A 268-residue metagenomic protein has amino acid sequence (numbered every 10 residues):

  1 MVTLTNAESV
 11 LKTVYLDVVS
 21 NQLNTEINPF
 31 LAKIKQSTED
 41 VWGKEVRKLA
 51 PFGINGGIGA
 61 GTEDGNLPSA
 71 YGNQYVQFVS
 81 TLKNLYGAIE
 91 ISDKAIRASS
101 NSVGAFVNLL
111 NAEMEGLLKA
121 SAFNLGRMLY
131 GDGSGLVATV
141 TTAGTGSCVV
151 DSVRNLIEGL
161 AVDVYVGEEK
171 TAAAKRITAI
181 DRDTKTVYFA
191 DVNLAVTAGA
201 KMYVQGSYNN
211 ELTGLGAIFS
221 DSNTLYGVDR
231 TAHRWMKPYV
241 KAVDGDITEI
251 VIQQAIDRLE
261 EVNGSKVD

Functional and structural regions predicted by a protein language model:
M1-I54, Y71, Q77-D268: Core alpha/beta structural scaffold of self-assembling particle/tube/pore-forming proteins
F52-L67: Long, contiguous juxta-domain segments that are non-catalytic but functionally important
